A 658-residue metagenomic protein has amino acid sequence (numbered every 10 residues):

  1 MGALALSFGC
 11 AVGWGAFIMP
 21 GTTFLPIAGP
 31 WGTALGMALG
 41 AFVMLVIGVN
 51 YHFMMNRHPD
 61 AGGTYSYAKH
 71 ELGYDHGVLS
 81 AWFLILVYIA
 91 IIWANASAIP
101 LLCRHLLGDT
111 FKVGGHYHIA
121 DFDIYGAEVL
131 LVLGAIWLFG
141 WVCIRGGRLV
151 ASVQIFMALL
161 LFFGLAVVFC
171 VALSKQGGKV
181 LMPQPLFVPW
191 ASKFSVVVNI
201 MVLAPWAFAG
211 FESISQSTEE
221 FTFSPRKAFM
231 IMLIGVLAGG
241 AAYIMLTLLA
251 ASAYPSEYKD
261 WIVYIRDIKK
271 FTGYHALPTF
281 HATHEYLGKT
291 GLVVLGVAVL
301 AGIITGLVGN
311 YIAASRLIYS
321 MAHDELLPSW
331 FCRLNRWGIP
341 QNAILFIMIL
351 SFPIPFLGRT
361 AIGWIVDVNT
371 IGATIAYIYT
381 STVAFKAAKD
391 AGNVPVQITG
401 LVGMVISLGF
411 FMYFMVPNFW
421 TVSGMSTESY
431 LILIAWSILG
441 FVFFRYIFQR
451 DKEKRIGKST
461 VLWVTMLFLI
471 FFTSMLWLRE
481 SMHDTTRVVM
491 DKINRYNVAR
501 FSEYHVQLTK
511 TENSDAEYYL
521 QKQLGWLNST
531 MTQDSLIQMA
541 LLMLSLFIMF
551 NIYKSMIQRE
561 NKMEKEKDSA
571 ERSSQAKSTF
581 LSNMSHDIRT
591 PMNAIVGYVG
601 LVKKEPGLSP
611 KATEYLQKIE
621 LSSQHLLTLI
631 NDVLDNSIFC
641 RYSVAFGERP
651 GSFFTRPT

Functional and structural regions predicted by a protein language model:
M1, I89, G126-L133, T222-K227 (+4 more regions): Loop-to-transmembrane helix boundary motifs in multi-pass membrane proteins
A16-A120, G235-A238, L433-A435: Extracellular loop-to-transmembrane helix junctions
F24-A28, L107, F111-Y125, R148-A158 (+5 more regions): Transmembrane helix-loop boundary segments of multi-pass membrane transporters
P30-A34, F111-A127, I155-L292: Helix-loop-helix junctions that connect adjacent transmembrane segments in multi-pass membrane transporters
S66-A68, G73, H105-T110, I231-V308 (+2 more regions): TM-loop-TM module centered on a large, flexible mid-protein loop between adjacent transmembrane helices in multi-pass
A127-G178, M232-V236, N369-Y379, G392-M404 (+2 more regions): Membrane-interface loop-to-helix entry segments
P395-N551: A generic transmembrane alpha-helix motif of multi-pass inner-membrane proteins
K562-E614, K618-N631, D635-F646: Primarily the dimerization/phosphotransfer
